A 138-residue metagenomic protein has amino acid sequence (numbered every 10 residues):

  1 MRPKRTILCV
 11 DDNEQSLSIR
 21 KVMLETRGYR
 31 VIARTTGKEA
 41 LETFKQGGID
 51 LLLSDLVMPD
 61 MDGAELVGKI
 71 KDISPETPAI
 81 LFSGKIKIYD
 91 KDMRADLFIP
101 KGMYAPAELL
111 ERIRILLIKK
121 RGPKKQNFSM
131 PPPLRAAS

Functional and structural regions predicted by a protein language model:
M1-T6, A107-S138: Non-catalytic signal-transmission and effector/linker regions of two-component phosphorelay proteins
K4-Q15, R20-L24, L52: Conserved acidic segment of CheY-like receiver
G28-T35, T43: Short hydrophobic/Thr-rich beta-strand motif most characteristic of the beta2 strand and flanking loop of CheY-like
T35-E39, D62-E65: Acidic catalytic/metal-coordinating carboxylates
E42, A64-P75: Short amphipathic alpha-helix used as the core "switch/output" element in two-component signaling
D55: Active-site residues of response regulator receiver
M58: Receiver (REC) domain active-site loop signature in two-component systems and cognate sites in sensor histidine kinases
